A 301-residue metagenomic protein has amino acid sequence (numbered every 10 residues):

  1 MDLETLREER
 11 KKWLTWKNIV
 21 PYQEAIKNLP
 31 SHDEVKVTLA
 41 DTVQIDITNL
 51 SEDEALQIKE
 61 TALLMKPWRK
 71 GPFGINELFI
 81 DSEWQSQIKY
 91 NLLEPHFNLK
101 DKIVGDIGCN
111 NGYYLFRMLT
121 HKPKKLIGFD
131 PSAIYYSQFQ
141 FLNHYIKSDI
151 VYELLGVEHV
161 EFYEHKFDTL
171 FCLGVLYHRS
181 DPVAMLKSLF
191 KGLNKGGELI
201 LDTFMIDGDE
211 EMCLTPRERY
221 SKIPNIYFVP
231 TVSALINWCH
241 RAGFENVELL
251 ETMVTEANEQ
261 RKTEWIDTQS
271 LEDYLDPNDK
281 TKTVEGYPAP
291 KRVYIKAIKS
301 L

Functional and structural regions predicted by a protein language model:
M1-L64: N-terminal auxiliary segments of SAM/dcSAM-dependent transferases
N111-K122: Conserved SAM-binding loop of SAM-dependent methyltransferases across substrates and taxa, primarily the Class I
K124-H159: Class I SAM-dependent methyltransferase SAM/SAH-binding core
D168-P182: A short SAM/SAH-binding and catalytic strip from SAM-dependent methyltransferases
V183-E198: A short glycine-rich, Lys/Arg-flanked "PGG" loop and its adjoining helix->strand segment in the class I
F204-I226: Short, glycine-/aromatic-enriched active-site segment of Class I SAM-dependent methyltransferases
Y227-G243: Short alpha-helix
E245-D273: Conserved catalytic loop of SAM-dependent methyltransferase domains
